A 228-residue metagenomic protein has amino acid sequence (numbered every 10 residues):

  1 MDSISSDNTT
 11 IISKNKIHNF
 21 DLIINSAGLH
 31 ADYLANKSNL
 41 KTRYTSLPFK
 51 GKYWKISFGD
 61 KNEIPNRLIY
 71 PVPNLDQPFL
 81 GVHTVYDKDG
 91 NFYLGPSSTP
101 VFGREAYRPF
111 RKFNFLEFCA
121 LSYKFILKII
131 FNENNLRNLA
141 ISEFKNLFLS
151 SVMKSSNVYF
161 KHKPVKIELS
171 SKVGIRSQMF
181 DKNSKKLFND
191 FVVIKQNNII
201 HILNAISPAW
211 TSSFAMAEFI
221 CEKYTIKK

Functional and structural regions predicted by a protein language model:
M1-I4, I226-K228: Short alpha-helical "patches" and their helix-cap loops
S3-N114: Flavin-dependent oxidoreductases
S6, A27, A31, A35 (+6 more regions): A sequence-composition feature that detects small, non-aromatic residues
T42-Y44, E117-F118, Y224-I226: Short, intrinsically disordered/low-complexity patches at protein termini and at juxtamembrane boundaries
I64-L127, F144-I167, S177-D190: FAD cofactor-binding and catalytic pocket of flavoenzymes
F125-K228: C-terminal catalytic lobe of FAD-dependent flavoproteins
